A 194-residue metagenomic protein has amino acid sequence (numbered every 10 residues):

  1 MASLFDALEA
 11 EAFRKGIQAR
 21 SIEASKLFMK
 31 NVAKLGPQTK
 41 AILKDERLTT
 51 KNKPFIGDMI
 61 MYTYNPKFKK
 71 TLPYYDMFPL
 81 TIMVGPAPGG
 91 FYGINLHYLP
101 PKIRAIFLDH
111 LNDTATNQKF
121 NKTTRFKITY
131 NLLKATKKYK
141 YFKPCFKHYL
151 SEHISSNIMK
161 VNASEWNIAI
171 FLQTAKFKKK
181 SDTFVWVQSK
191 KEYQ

Functional and structural regions predicted by a protein language model:
A2-I60, F68: Mixed-charge, Lys/Arg-rich low-complexity intrinsically disordered regions
F55-I56, P86-G90: A short, compositionally biased
D58-Y62, T81-M83: Short hydrophobic/aromatic-rich beta-strand motifs
T63-F68, H97-P100: Short regulatory "switch" loops immediately downstream of catalytic or recognition motifs within protein catalytic
K69-P88: Short beta-strand-centered aromatic/proline hotspots
G89-H97: Short, solvent-exposed secondary-structure boundary/capping segments
Y98-Q194: Intrinsically disordered, low-complexity, charged/polar segments
